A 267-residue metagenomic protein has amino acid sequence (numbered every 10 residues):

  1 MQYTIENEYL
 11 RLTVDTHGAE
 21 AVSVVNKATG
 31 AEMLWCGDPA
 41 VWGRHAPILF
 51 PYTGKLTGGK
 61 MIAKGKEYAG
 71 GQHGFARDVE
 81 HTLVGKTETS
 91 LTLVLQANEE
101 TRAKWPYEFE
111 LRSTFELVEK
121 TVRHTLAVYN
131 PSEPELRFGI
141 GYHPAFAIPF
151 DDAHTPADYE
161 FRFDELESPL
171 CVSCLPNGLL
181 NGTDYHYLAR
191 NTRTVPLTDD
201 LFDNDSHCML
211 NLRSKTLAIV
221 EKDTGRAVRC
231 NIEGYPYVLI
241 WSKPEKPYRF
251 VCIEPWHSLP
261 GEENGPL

Functional and structural regions predicted by a protein language model:
M1, V84-S90, N211, P244-K246: Short, ordered beta-strand-loop transition motifs
M1-A63, E67-G70, L212-Y235: Beta-strand-rich N-terminal accessory domains
Y3, L12, L91-L93, L111-S113 (+5 more regions): Hydrophobic residues positioned within well-ordered beta-strands of beta-sheet architectures
V14, G65, H124-V128, I253: Buried hydrophobic-core signal for structured, non-transmembrane domains
K66-E119: Extended, loop-rich substrate-binding clefts of extracytoplasmic carbohydrate-active enzymes
A97-F146, D151: Acidic, contiguous internal or C-terminal segments within carbohydrate-active enzymes that form a structured patch used
I148-E233: Active-site/ligand-binding surface loops and adjacent short beta/alpha elements that line catalytic pockets across
R226-L267: Active-site pocket scaffolds in enzymes
